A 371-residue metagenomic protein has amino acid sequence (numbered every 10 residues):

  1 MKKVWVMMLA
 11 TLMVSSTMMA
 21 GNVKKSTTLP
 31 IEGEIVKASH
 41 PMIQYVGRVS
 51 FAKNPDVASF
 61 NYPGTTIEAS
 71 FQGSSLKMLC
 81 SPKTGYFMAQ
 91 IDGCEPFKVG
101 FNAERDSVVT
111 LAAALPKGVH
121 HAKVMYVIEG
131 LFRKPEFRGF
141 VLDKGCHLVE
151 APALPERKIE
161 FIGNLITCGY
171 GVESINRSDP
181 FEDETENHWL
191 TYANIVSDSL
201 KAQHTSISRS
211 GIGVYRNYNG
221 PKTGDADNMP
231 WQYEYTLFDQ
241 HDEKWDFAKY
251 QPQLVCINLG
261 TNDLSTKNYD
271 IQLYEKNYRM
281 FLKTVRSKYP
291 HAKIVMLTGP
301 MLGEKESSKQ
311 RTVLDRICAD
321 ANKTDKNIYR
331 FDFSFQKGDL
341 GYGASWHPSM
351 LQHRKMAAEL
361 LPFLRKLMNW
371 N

Functional and structural regions predicted by a protein language model:
V4-W5, S16-I162, I166-H188, N371: N-terminal secretory targeting modules
V6-T11: Sec-dependent N-terminal signal peptides
G64, F132-R133, V172, S178-K276 (+2 more regions): Conserved SGNH/GDSL esterase-like catalytic core that processes O-acyl groups on lipids and polysaccharides
L154, Y250, R286-Y289: Short, conserved loop/helix-junction motifs that constitute active-site signature segments in enzyme catalytic cores
K158-I162, T167, H204-S208, Q253-N258 (+2 more regions): Structural recognition of the beta-strand scaffold that forms the well-ordered cores of secreted hydrolase catalytic
T167, K201, T205, G260 (+4 more regions): Sec-exported extracytoplasmic/periplasmic mature domains
Y269-I294: Glycoside hydrolase catalytic-domain groove-lining segments
K293-T298, E306-G343, Q352-N371: Extracellular serine-dependent O-acyl
